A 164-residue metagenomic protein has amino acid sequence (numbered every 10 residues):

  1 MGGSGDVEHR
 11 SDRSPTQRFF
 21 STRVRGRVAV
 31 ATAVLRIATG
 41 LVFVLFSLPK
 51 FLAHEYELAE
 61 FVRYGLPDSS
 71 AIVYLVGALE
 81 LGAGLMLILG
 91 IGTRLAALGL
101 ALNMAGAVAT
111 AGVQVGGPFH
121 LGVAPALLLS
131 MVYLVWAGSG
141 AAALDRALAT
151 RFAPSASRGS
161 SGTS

Functional and structural regions predicted by a protein language model:
M1-L52, A71-A78, G82, L89-S164: Extended, low-polarity transmembrane helix blocks
H54-G65, G82-G90: Short juxtamembrane and helix-loop transition motifs at transmembrane-helix boundaries in membrane proteins
F61-L75: Structural signature of hydrophobic alpha-helical transmembrane segments
